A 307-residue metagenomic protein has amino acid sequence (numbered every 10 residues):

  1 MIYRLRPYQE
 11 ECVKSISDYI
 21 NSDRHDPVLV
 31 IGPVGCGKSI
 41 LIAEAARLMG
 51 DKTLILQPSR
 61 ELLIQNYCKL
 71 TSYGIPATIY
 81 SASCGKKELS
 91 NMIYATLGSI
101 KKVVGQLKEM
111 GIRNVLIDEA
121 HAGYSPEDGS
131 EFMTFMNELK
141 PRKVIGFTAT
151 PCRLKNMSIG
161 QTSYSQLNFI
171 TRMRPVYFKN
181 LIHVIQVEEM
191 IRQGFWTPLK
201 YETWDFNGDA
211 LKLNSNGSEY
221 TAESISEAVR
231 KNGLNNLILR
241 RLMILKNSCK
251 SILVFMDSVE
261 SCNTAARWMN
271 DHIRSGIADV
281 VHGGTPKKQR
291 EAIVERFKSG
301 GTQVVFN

Functional and structural regions predicted by a protein language model:
M1-L29: Conserved pre-motif I regulatory segment
D23-A45, F255, V281: Walker A/P-loop
V34, I40-S72, D257-E260: Conserved Walker A/P-loop ATP-binding site and its immediately adjacent core in helicase/helicase-like ATPase domains
I64, T78-L89, L253, N263-W268 (+1 more regions): Conserved helicase ATPase core of P-loop NTP-dependent helicases/translocases
S83-N114, S125-P126: Conserved helix/coil segment N-terminal to the catalytic DExD/H
D118-A120: Walker B catalytic acidic pair
A122-K200: Post-DEXD/H (motif II) to motif III coupling segment of the RecA-like Helicase ATP-binding lobe
V176-L253: Conserved interdomain linker/interface between the two RecA-like ATPase lobes of SF2 helicase motors
